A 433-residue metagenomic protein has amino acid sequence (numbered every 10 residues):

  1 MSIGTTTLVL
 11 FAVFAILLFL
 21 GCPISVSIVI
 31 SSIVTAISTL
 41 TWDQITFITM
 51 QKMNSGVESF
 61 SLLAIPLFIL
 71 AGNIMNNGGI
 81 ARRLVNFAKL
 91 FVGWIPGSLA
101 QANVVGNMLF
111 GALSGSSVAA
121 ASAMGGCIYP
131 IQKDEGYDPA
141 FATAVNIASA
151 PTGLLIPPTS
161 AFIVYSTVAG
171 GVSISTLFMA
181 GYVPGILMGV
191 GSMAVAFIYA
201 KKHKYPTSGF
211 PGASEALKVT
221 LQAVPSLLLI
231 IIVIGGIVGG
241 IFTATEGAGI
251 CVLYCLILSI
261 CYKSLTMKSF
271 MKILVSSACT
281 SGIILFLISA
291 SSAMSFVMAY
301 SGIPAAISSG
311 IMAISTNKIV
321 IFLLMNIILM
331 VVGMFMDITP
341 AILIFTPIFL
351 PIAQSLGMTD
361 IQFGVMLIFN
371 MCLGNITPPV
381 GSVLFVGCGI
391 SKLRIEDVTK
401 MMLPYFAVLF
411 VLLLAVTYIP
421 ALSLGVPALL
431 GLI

Functional and structural regions predicted by a protein language model:
M1-I433: Alpha-helical transmembrane segments of multi-pass membrane transport proteins
